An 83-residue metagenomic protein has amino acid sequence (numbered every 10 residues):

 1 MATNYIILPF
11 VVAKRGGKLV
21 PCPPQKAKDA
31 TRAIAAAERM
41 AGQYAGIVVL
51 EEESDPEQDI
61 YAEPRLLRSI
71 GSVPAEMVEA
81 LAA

Functional and structural regions predicted by a protein language model:
M1-C22: Short aromatic-glycine-(Arg/Gly/Cys) micro-motifs in beta-strand/loop hairpins
M1-N4, K28, E76-A83: Amphipathic, soluble alpha/beta structural segments
V11-V12, I34-E38, E53-P56: Intrinsically disordered, low-complexity boundary segments flanking structured domains
R15-P21, I34-R39, E76-M77: A generic short-segment signal for beta-strand/edge and adjacent turn/coil regions
P23-Q25, I70: Short hydrophobic alpha-helix segments
A27-G46: A short, charged, amphipathic alpha-helix used as a generic interaction element across diverse proteins
A41-A83: Short, mixed-charge low-complexity intrinsically disordered segments
